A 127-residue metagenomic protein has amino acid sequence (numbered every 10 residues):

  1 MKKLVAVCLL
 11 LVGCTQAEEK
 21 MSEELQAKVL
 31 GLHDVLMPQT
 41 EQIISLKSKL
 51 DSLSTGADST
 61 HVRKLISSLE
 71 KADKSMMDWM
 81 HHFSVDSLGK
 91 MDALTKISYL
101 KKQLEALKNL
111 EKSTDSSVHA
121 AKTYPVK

Functional and structural regions predicted by a protein language model:
K3-V12: Sec-dependent N-terminal signal peptides
C14-E18: Bacterial signal peptide processing site
E19-K28: PEST-like intrinsically disordered, low-complexity C-terminal regions enriched in Ser/Thr/Pro and acidic residues
V29-L32, L36, A93-K127: C-terminal amphipathic alpha-helix
L32-E70, K74-M77: Post-signal-peptide N-terminal segment of Sec-exported extracytoplasmic proteins
E41-S48, S52, K74-L88, K112-V126: Charged/polar positions within long, soluble alpha-helices
V62-L107: Long, amphipathic, charge-rich alpha-helical segments that form helical bundles/coiled-coils
